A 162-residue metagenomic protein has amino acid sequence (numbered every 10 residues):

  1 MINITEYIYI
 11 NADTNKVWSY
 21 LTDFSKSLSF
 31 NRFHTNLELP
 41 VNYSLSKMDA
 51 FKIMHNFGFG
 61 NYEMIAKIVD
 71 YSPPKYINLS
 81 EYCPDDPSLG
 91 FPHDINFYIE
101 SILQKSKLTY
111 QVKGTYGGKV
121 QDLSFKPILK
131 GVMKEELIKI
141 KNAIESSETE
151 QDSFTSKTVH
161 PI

Functional and structural regions predicted by a protein language model:
M1, N61, G90-P92: Short solvent-exposed loop/turn micro-motifs enriched in small/polar/acidic residues
M1, P74-Y76, L103-K107: A generic structural signal for beta-strand entry/edge sites
M1-S46, I162: Hydrophobic ligand-binding cavity/cleft-lining segments
E6-I8, M64-D70, P92-S101: Hydrophobic/aromatic beta-strand elements that line small-molecule binding cavities or substrate pockets in beta-rich
V17-L21, S27, I68, L79 (+2 more regions): Hydrophobic pocket/interface hotspot
S25, M133-E148: Short amphipathic alpha-helical signal-transduction/dimerization elements
E38-P87, N142-S147, T155-I162: Glycine-rich portal/gate segments that line the openings of hydrophobic small-molecule binding cavities
C83-E135, Q151: Beta-strand/loop substructures that line and gate deep hydrophobic ligand-binding cavities in soluble
